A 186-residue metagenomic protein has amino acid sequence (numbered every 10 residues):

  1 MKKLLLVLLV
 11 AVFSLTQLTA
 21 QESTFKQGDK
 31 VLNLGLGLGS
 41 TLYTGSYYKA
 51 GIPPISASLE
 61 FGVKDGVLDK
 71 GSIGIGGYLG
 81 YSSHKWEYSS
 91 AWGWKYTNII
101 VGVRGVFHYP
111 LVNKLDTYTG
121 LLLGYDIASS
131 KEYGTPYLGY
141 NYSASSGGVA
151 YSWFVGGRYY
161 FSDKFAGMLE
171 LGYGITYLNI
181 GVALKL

Functional and structural regions predicted by a protein language model:
M1-G28: Cleavable N-terminal export/targeting peptides
A20-D65, G174, L178-K185: Short glycine/proline- and aromatic-enriched beta-strand/turn motifs that initiate or cap beta-hairpins
Q21-D29, K64-I73, P110-D116, F161-F165: Short loop/turn motifs that connect adjacent beta-strands in outer-membrane beta-barrel proteins
G28-L32, K49-I55, G71-I73, K95-V101 (+3 more regions): Residues that define the transmembrane beta-barrel architecture of outer-membrane proteins
N33-G35, G74-G76, D116-G120, A166-M168 (+1 more regions): Residue-level detector of the transmembrane beta-barrel scaffold of outer-membrane proteins
L36-S40, I55-V63, L79-Y81, V101-F107 (+3 more regions): Residues on the lipid-exposed face of transmembrane beta-strands in outer-membrane beta-barrel proteins
T44-A50, W86-W94, S129-G139, I180-L184: Outer-membrane beta-barrel translocator domains and adjoining extracellular loop/strand segments of Gram-negative
I75-N98: Surface-exposed loop and membrane-interface regions of Gram-negative outer-membrane beta-barrel proteins
